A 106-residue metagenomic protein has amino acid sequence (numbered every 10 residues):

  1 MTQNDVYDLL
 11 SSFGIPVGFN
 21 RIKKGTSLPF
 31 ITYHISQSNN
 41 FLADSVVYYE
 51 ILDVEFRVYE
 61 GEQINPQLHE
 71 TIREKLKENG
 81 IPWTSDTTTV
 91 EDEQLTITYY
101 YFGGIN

Functional and structural regions predicted by a protein language model:
M1-L42, V46, G61, L68: Small/polar-rich, solvent-exposed N-terminal microdomains that initiate assembly or binding
D5-D8, D44, D53, D86 (+1 more regions): Acidic-enriched, low-complexity/disordered segments with a strong bias for Aspartate over Glutamate
T26, V47-I51, E93-L95: Short coil/turn motifs at beta-sheet boundaries
A43-S45, E55-E60, G80-T84: Glycine-rich loops and low-complexity Gly/Arg-rich segments that provide flexible linkers or classic glycine-based
E50-E62, T96-G104: Oligomerization/assembly interface segments of phage tail-like spikes and tubes
E70-N106: Acidic-leaning, charged glycine-interspersed low-complexity segments
